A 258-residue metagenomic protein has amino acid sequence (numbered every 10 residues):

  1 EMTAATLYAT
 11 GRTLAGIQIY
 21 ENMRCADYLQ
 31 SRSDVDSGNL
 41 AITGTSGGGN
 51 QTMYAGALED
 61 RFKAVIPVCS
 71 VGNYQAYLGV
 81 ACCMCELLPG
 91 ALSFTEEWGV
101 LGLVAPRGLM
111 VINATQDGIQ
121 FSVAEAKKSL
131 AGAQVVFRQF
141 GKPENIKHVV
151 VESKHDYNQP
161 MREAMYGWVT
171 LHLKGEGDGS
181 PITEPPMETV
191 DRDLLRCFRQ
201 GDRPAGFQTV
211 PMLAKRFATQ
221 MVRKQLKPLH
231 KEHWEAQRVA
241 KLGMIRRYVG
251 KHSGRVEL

Functional and structural regions predicted by a protein language model:
E1-A26, Q30-S31, V71-E86: Cap/lid segment of the alpha/beta-hydrolase catalytic domain
L7-G11, M84-S93, A114-F121, H148-S153: Short beta-alpha connecting loops at secondary-structure transitions that line or flank enzyme active sites
L29, D34-S46: Alpha/beta-hydrolase fold nucleophile elbow
G44-G56: Glycine-rich nucleophile elbow surrounding the catalytic serine of serine-hydrolase chemistry
N50, L88-L101, G132-Q134: Alpha-helical scaffolding within the catalytic cores of extracellular/periplasmic polymer-degrading hydrolases
A57-A64: Conserved hydrolase catalytic core segment
I66-V68: A short, hydrophobic beta-strand element of the alpha/beta-hydrolase
G99, A105, L109-L258: Alpha/beta-hydrolase-fold serine-hydrolase catalytic core, especially in secreted/extracellular enzymes
